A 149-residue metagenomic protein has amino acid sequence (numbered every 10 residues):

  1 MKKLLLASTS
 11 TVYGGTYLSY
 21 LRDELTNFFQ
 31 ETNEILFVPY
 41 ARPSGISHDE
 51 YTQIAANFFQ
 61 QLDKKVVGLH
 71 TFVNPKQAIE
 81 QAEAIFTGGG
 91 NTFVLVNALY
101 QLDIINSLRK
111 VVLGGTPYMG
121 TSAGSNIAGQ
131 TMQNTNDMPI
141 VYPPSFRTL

Functional and structural regions predicted by a protein language model:
M1-A84: N-terminal beta1-alpha1 cap of cysteine-dependent amidohydrolase-like domains
S10, A41-P43, G90-F93, G124: Short glycine-rich anion-binding loops that position phosphate/pyrophosphate groups of nucleotides and phosphorylated
G14-G15, N33, I46, Q77 (+5 more regions): Residues in flexible loops and secondary-structure boundaries
S19-L21, E50-Q53, L99-D103, Q133-N136: Short, glycine/charged-enriched secondary-structure capping and boundary segments
N27, N33, N57, N74 (+5 more regions): Detector for Asparagine
F28-N33, F59-K64, T92-V94, R109-L113 (+1 more regions): Glycine-rich loops and low-complexity Gly/Arg-rich segments that provide flexible linkers or classic glycine-based
K64-T116: Flexible gly/pro-rich beta->alpha loop and the following alpha-helix that scaffold active-site loops
V96-A98, I105-L149: Class I SAM-dependent methyltransferase SAM-binding "motif I" and its flanking Rossmann-like core
